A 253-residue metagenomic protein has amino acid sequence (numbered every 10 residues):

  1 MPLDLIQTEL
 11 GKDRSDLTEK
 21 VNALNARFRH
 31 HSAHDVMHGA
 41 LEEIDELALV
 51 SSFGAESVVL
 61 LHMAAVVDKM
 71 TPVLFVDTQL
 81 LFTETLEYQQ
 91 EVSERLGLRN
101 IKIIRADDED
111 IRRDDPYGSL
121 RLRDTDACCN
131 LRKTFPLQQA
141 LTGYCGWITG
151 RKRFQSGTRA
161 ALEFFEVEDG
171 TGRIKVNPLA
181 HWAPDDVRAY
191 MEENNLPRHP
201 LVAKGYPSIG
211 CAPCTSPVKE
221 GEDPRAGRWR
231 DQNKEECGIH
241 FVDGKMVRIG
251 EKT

Functional and structural regions predicted by a protein language model:
P2-T253: Nucleotide-activated chemistry modules centered on ATP-dependent adenylation/adenylyltransferase
